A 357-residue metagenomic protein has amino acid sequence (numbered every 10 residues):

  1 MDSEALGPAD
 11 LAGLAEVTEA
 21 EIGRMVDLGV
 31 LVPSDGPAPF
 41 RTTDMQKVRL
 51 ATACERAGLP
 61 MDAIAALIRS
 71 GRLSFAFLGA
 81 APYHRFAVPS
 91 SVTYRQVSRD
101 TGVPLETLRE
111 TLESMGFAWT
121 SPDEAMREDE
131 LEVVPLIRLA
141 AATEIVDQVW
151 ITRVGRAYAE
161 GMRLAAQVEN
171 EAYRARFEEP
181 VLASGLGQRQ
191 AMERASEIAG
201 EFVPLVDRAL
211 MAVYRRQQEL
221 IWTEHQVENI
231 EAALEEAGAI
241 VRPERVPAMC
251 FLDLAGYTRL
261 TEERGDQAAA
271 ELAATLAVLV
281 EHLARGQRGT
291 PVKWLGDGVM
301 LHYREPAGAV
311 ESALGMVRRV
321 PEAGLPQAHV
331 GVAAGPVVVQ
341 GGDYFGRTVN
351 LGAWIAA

Functional and structural regions predicted by a protein language model:
M1-E235: Arg/Lys-rich, alpha-helical DNA-contact motif
P37, D123, E263-R264, G341-F345: Short, solvent-exposed loop/turn segments at secondary-structure boundaries
T42-M45, E128, D266-A270, A274 (+2 more regions): Short, conserved loop/turn and helix-capping segments at secondary-structure boundaries that abut family-defining
T111, V280, G296, V332 (+1 more regions): Residue-level signature of catalytic and energy-coupling elements of molecular machines, predominantly ATP/GTP-dependent
S121, G289, L325-H329: Short secondary-structure junction motifs
V154, F202, L272-L276, S312 (+1 more regions): Hydrophobic alpha-helical membrane-association signature
A232-G315, R319: Catalytic NTP-binding/metal-coordinating core of nucleotidyl cyclase/transferase enzymes
H302-A357: Catalytic beta-strand-to-alpha-helix segment of the class III nucleotidyl cyclase homology domain
